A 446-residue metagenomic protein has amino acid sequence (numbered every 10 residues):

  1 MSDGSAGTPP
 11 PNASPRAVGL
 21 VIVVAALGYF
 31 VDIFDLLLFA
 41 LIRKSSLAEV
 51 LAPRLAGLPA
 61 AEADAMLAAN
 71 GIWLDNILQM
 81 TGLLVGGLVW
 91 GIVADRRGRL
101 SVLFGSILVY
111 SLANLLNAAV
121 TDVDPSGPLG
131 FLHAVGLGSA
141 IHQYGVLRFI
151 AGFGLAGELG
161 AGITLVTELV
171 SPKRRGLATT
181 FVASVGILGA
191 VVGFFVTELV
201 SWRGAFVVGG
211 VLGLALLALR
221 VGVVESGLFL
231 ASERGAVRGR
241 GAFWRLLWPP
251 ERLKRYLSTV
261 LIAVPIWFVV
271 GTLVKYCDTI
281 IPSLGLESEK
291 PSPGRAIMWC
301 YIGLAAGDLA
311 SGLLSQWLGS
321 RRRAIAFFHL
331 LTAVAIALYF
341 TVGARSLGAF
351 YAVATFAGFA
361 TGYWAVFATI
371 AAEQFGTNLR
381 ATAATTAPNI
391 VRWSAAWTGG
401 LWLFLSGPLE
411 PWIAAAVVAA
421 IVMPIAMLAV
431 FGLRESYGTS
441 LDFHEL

Functional and structural regions predicted by a protein language model:
F39-K44, R252-A305, A395-G399: Extracytoplasmic gate region of multi-pass secondary transporters
I42-V85: Extracellular/periplasmic helix-loop-helix junction of adjacent transmembrane segments in MFS-like secondary
V85-P125: Conserved MFS/SLC helix-loop-helix module at the cytosolic interface between two early adjacent transmembrane helices
G87-G98, D308-S320: Helix-to-loop junctions at the C-terminal end of transmembrane segments in multipass secondary transporters
R96-I107, K173, W317-H329: Cytoplasmic membrane-interface "Motif A"-like loop-to-helix N-cap segments of 12-TM Major Facilitator Superfamily
L108-L137, L330-A344: C-terminal ends and interior cores of transmembrane alpha-helices in multi-pass membrane transporters/permeases
L147-S184: Cytoplasmic helix-loop-helix junction between adjacent transmembrane helices in 12-TM secondary transporters
R174-E198, L212, A387-G399: Glycine-rich segments within core transmembrane alpha-helices of 12-TM secondary carriers
